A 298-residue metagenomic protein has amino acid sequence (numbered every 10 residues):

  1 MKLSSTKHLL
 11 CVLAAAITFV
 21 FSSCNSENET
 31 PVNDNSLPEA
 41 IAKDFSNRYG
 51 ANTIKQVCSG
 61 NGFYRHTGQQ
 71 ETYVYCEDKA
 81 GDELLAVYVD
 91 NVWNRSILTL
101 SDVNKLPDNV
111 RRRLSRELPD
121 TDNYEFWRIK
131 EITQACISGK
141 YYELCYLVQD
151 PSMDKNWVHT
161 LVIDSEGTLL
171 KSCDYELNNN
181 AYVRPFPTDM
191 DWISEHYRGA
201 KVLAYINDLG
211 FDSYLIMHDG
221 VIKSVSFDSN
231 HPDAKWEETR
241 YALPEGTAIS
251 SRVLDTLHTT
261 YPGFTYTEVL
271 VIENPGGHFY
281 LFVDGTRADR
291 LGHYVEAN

Functional and structural regions predicted by a protein language model:
K2-C11: Bacterial N-terminal signal peptides that target proteins for export
V20-S23: C-terminal motif of bacterial Sec signal peptides marking the signal peptidase cleavage site
E27-V103, R111-R112, M190, S194-E195 (+1 more regions): Acidic/polar, low-complexity intrinsically disordered N-terminal segments immediately downstream of a Sec signal
I41, F45, Y49, V110 (+10 more regions): Fold-core signature of tandem repeat domains
K55-R65, E125-A135, K201-I206, T267-E273: Short amphipathic beta-strand and strand-loop transition segments with alternating hydrophobic
Y64-L98, I137-Y175, G210-R240, G277-N298: Amphipathic N-proximal alpha-helical interface segments
D90-W127, L177-N180, P232-G263: Long, charged/polar, surface-exposed segments that mediate recognition or autoinhibition
S172-E195: Surface-exposed beta-loop interaction hotspot
